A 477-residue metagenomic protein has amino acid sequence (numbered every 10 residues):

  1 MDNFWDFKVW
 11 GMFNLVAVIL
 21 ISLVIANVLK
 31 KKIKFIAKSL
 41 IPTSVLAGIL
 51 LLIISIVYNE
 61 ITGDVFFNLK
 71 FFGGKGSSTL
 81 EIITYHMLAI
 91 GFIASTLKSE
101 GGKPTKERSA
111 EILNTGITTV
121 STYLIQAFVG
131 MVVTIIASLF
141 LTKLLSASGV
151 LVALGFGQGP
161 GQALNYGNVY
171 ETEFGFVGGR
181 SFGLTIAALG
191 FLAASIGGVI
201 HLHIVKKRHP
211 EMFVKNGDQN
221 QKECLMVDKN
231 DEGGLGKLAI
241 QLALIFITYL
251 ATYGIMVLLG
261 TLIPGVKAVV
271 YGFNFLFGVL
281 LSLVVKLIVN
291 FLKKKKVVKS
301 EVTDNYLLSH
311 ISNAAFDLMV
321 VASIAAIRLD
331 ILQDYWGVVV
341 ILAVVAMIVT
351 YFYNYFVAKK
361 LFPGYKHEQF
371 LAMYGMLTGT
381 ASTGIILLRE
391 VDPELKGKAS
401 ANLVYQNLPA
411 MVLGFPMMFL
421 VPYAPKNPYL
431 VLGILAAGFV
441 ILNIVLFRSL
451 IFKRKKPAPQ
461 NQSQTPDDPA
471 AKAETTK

Functional and structural regions predicted by a protein language model:
M1-V9, V16, H203-A239, N290-T303 (+1 more regions): Intrinsically disordered, low-complexity non-transmembrane regions of multi-pass membrane transporters
F7, G11, V16-L80, M226-V227 (+1 more regions): Structural signature of multi-pass alpha-helical membrane transport proteins
F7-I21, S77-G91, V152, G272-L281 (+4 more regions): Structural signature of hydrophobic alpha-helical transmembrane segments
S22, I49-I54, S78-R108, L280-F291 (+2 more regions): Hydrophobic transmembrane alpha-helices of secondary-active transporters and Na+-translocating membrane complexes
I33-L40, V65-E81, K98-I117, N290-L308 (+3 more regions): Interfacial helix-loop-helix linkers and transmembrane-helix boundary segments in multi-pass membrane proteins
F35-K38, S99-L113, S138-S146, N168-S181 (+4 more regions): Juxtamembrane helix-boundary/capping and inter-helix hinge elements in multi-pass membrane proteins
I117-S121, I125, V133, K143-F176 (+3 more regions): Alpha-helical membrane segments and immediately flanking helix-loop junctions that form or couple to the substrate/ion
M319-A322, I327-L329, V339, A343-I451: C-terminal transmembrane helix pair
